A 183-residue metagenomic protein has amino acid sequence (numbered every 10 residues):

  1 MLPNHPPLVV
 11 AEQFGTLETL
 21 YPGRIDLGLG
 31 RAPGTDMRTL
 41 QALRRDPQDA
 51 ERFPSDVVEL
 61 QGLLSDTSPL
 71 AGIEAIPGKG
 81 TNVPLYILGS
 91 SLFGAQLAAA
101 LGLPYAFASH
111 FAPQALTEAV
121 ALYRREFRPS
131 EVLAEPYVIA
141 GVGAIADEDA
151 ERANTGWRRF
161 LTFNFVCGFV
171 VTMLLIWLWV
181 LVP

Functional and structural regions predicted by a protein language model:
M1-L2, G30-G34, S90, H110 (+1 more regions): Active-site beta-loop-alpha junctions enriched in small/polar residues
P3-S65, Y105, P113: Flexible, glycine-rich active-site loops centered on histidine and acidic residues that chelate a metal or position
F14, E18-R24, L97-A100, R124-E135: Acidic (Asp/Glu)-rich catalytic clusters
I25-L29, V83-L88, Y105-A108, P136-V142: Hydrophobic faces of well-ordered beta-strands that scaffold small-molecule active sites in alpha/beta enzyme cores
R38-A42, A99, E151: Short aromatic-enriched loop/helix-cap "lid" or pocket-rim segments at secondary-structure transitions that line
P47-A75, A115-P183: An alpha-helical appendage that flanks or caps ligand/catalytic pockets
S68-A71, V83-S91: Core active-site phosphate/anionic-ligand binding loop and the adjoining beta-turn-alpha structural block in enzyme
F93-A95, A99-F111, A119-V120: A conserved active-site cap/scaffold subdomain adjacent to cofactor or substrate pockets
